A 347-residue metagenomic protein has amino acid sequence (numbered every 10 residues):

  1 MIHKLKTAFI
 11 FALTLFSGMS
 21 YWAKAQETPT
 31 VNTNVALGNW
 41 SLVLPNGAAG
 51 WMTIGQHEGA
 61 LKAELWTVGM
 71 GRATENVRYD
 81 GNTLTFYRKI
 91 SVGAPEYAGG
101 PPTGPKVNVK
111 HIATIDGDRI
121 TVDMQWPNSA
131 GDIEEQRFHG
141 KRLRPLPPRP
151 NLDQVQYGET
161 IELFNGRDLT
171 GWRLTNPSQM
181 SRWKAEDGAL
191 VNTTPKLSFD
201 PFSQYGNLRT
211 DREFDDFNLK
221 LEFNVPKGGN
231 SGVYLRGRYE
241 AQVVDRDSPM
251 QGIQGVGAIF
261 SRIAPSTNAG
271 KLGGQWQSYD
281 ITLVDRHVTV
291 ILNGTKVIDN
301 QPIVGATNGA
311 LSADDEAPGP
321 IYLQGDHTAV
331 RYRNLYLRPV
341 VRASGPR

Functional and structural regions predicted by a protein language model:
M1-F9: Bacterial N-terminal signal peptides that target proteins for export
I2, S20, R137-G140: General helical secondary-structure elements
A8-S20: Bacterial N-terminal signal peptides
S20-Q26: Signal peptide processing junction and immediate N-terminal pro/mature segment of secreted/exported proteins
Q26-R347: Carbohydrate-interacting regions of secretory-pathway proteins
